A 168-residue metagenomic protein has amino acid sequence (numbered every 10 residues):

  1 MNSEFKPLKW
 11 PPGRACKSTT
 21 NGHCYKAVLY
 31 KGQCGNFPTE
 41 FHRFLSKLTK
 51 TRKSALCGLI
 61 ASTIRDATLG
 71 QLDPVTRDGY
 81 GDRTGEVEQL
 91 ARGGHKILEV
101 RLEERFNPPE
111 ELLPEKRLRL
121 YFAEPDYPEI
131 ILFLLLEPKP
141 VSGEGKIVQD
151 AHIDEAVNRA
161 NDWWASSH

Functional and structural regions predicted by a protein language model:
M1-K116, K139-H168: Basic, Lys/Arg-enriched alpha-helical interface segments
R117-A123: Short acidic loop-to-beta-strand element that houses the catalytic metal-binding Asp/Glu of nuclease active sites
E124-L134: Active-site beta-strand-loop-beta-strand hairpin of nuclease catalytic cores that positions key catalytic residues
